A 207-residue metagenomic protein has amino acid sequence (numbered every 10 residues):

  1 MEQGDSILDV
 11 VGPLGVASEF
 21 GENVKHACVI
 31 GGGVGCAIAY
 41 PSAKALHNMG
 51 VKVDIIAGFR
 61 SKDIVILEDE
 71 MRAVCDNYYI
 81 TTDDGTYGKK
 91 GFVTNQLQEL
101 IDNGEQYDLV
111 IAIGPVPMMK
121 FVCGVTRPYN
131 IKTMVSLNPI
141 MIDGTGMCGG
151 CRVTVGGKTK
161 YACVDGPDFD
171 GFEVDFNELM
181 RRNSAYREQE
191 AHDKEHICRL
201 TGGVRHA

Functional and structural regions predicted by a protein language model:
M1-I142: FNR/FR-type flavoprotein reductase catalytic core
G33, Y78, D143-G144, K158 (+2 more regions): Short, intrinsically disordered/low-complexity patches at protein termini and at juxtamembrane boundaries
C36-I38, V116-P117, N138-D168, H196-G202: Local cysteine-cluster metal-coordination motifs and their immediate loop/turn environment, predominantly Fe-S cluster
K62, D102-Y107, T133, V155-Y161 (+1 more regions): Short secondary-structure transition/capping segments
V74, E99, V153-T154, F176 (+1 more regions): Short alpha-helix boundary/capping motifs
T82-K89, D108-A112, T159-F169, Y186-Q189: Short, basic, helix/turn surface patches
C123, G146, V174-D175: Short acidic, glycine/serine/threonine-rich loops at helix termini
Y161-D165, F169-A207: Short Fe-S-cluster ligation motifs
